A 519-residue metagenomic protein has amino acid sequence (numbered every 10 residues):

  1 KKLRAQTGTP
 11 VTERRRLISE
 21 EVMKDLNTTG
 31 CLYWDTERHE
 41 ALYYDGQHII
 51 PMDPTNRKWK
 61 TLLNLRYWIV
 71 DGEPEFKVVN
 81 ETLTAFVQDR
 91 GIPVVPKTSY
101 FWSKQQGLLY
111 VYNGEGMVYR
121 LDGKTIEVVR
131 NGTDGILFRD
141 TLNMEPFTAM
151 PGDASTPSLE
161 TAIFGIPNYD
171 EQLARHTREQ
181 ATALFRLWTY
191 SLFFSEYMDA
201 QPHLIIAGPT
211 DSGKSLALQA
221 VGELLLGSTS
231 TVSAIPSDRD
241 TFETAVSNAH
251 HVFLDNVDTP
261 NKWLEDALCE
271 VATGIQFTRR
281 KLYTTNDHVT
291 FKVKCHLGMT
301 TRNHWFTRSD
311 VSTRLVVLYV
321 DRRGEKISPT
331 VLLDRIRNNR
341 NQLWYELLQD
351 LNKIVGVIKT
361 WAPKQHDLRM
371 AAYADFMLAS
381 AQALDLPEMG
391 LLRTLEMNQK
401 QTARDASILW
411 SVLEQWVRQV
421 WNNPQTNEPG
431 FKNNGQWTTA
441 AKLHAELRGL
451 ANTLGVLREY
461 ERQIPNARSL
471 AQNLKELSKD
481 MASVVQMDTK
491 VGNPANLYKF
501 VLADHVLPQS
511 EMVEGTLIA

Functional and structural regions predicted by a protein language model:
K1-P151, Y197, T244, Q349 (+3 more regions): N-terminal nucleic-acid engagement/recognition segments and initiation subdomains in replication, restriction
E13, L17-E21, T28-I50, T55-L62 (+4 more regions): DNA transaction DNA-binding modules
T125-N248, M377: P-loop NTPase catalytic core of nucleic-acid-dependent motor ATPases
L226, E265-V289: Conserved catalytic/switch belt of AAA+ P-loop NTPases
F242-A245, K281-M299: AAA+/SF3 P-loop NTPase mechanochemical coupling elements
N248-H250, I275, V293-H296, D310-L315: Short glycine-/polar-rich loops that comprise or flank the Walker A/P-loop and associated switch/sensor motifs
H251-A272, H304-T313: Conserved AAA+/SF3 P-loop NTPase catalytic/coupling segment centered on the Walker-B
F306-I358: Conserved small helical "lid"/interfacial subdomain of P-loop NTPases
